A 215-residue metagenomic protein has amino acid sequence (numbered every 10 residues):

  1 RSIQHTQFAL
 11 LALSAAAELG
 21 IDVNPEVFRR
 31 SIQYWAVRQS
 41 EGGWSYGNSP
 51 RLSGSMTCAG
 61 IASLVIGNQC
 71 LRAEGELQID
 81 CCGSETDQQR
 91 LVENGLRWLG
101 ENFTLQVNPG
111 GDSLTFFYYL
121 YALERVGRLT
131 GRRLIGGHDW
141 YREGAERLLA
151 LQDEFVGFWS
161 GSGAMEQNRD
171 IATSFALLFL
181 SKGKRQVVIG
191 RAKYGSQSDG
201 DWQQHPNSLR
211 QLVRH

Functional and structural regions predicted by a protein language model:
R1-R29, V37-E146, A150-V188, G200-H205 (+1 more regions): An alpha-helical repeat/solenoid feature that recognizes helix-turn-helix modules
V188-S196: Boundary/junction segments of secreted and surface-exposed precursor proteins
V213-H215: A short, well-structured beta->alpha microelement
